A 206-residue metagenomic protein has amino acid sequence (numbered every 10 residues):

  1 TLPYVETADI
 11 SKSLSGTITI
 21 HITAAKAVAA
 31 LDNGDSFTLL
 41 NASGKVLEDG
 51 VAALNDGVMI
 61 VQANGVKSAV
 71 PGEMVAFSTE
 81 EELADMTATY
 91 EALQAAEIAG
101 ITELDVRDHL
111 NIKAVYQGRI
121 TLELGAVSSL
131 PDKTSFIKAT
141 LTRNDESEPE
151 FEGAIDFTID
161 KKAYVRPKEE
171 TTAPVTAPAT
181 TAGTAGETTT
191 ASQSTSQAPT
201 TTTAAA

Functional and structural regions predicted by a protein language model:
L2: Acidic-histidine catalytic/liganding microenvironments
T7-D9, S15-A206: Charged, solvent-exposed interaction patches on well-folded alpha/beta domains that mediate macromolecular contacts
